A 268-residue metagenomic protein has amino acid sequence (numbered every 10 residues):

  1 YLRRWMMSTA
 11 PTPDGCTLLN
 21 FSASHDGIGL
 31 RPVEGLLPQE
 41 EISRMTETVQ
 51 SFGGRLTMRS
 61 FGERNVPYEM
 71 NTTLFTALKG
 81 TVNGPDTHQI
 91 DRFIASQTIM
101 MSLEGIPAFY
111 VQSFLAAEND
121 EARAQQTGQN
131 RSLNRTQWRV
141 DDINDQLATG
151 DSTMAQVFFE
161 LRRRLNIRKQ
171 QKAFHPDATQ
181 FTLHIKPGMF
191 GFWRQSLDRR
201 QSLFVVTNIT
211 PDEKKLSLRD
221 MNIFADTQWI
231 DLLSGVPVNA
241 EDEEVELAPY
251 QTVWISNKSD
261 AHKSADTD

Functional and structural regions predicted by a protein language model:
Y1-D268: Active-site and adjacent substrate-binding regions of carbohydrate-active enzymes
